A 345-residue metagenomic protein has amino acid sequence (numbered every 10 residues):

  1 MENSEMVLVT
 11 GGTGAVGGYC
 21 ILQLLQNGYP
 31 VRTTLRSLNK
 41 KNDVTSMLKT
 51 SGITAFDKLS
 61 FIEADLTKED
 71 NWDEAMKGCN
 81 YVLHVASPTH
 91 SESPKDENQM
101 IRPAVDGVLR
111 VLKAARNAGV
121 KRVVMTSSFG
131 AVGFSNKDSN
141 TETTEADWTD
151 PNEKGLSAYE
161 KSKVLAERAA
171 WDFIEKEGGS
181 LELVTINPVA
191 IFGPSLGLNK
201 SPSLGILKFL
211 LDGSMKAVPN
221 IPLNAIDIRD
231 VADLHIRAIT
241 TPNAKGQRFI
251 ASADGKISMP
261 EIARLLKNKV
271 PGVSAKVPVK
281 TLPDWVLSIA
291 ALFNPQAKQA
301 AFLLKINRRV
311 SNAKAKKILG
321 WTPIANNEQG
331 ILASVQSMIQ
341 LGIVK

Functional and structural regions predicted by a protein language model:
M6-Y29, T34: N-terminal Rossmann NAD(P)H-binding glycine-rich loop of SDR-like oxidoreductase domains
L38, K49-D106, R116: NAD(P)H-binding glycine-rich loop region in Rossmannoid oxidoreductase-like domains and their noncatalytic homologs
H84, P94-Y159: Conserved Rossmann-fold NAD(P)-dependent oxidoreductase catalytic core, especially the SDR/UDP-sugar
S93, D150-G155, G197-L198, L204-I226 (+1 more regions): A conserved pocket-lining segment of Rossmann-fold NAD(P)-dependent short-chain dehydrogenase/reductase
E153-L183: Active-site Tyr-X1-5-Lys
E177-S180, G193-I206, A238-F249, V273: Glycine/proline-rich active-site loop of Rossmann-fold NAD(P)-dependent oxidoreductases
L234-K298, N326, I331-K345: Mid/C-terminal beta-alpha module of Rossmann-like enzyme folds, strongest in SDR-family dehydrogenases/epimerases
I289-G320: Conserved C-terminal active-site "lid" loop/helix of NAD(P)H-dependent oxidoreductases that clamps the redox cofactor
